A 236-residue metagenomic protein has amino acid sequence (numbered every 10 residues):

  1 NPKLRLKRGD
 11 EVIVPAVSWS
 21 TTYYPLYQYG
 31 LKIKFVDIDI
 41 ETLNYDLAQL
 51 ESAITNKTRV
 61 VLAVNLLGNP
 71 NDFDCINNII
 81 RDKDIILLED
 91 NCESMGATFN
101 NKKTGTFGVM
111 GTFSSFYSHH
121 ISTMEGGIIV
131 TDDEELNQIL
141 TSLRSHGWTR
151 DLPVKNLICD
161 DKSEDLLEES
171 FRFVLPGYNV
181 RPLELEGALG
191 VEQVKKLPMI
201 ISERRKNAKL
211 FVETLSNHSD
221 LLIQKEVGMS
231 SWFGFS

Functional and structural regions predicted by a protein language model:
P2-D82, I86-N91, T98: PLP-dependent aminotransferase-like
K7, N56, G105-T106, S122 (+2 more regions): Structured loop/turn residues at beta-strand edges in well-structured enzyme cores
F35-D37, F113-S114, I223-K225: Structural signal for conserved beta-strand scaffold positions within catalytic alpha/beta enzyme cores
A48, S52, V60-V64, N69 (+4 more regions): PLP-dependent aminotransferase class I/II
E89-T123, Q138, E169-R172: Conserved active-site segment immediately N-terminal to the catalytic lysine that forms the internal aldimine
G111, E125-G126, S231-F235: Short amphipathic alpha-helical segments
F113-S114, G127-D133: Short beta-strand-to-turn element immediately C-terminal to the catalytic PLP-Schiff-base lysine in fold type I
T123-G127, G190: Adenylate-forming
